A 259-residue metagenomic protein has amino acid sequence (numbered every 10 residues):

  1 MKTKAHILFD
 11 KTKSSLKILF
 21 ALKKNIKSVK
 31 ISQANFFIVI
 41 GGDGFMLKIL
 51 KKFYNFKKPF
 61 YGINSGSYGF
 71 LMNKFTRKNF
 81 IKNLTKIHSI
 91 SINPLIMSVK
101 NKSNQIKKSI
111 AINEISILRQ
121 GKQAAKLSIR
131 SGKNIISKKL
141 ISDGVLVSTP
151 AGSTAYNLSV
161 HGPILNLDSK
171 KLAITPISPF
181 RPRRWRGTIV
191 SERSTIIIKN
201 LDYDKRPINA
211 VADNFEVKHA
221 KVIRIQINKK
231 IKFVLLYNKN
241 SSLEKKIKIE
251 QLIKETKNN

Functional and structural regions predicted by a protein language model:
M1-F36, I40, F45-N55, F75-S91 (+1 more regions): ATP/NTP phosphate-donor binding region
A21-N25, Y54-N55, G132, H161-L165 (+3 more regions): Short, solvent-exposed amphipathic alpha-helical segments in soluble enzyme and RNA/protein-processing domains
G42-F45, G66-Y68, A151-T154: Short glycine-rich anion-binding loops that position phosphate/pyrophosphate groups of nucleotides and phosphorylated
K57-P59: Proline-centered loop/turn at the N-terminus of a beta-strand
S67-G144: Catalytic core of DAGKc-family lipid kinases
S109, I117, K133-S137, W185-N259: ATP/nucleoside-binding phosphotransfer catalytic cores, i.e., glycine-rich phosphate-binding loops
L146-R183: Gly/Ser/Thr-rich active-site loops/lids in small-molecule metabolic enzymes that frequently grip phosphoryl groups
